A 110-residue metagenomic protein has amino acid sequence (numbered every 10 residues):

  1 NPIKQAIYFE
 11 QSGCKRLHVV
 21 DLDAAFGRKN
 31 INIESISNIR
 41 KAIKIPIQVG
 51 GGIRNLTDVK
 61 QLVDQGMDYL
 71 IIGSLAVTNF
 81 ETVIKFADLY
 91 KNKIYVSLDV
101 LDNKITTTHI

Functional and structural regions predicted by a protein language model:
N1-Q11: Short catalytic helix/loop segments, enriched in acidic residues and glycine and frequently bearing histidine
P2-I3, I33, L56, V77-F80: Structural motif corresponding to alpha-helix initiation and N-cap regions
E10-G13, V63-D64: Non-catalytic positions within long, well-ordered alpha-helices that form the structural scaffold/packing of enzyme
R16-S35, S74: Glycine-rich, proline-tolerant flexible connector loops at the mouths of alpha/beta enzymes
H18-D21, Q48, I71-I72, Y95: Conserved beta-strand positions in the central sheet of alpha/beta enzyme cores
G27-G50, E81-D99: Alpha-helix-loop-beta-strand connector modules within alpha/beta enzyme cores
K60-V63, M67-I110: Conserved anion-binding
